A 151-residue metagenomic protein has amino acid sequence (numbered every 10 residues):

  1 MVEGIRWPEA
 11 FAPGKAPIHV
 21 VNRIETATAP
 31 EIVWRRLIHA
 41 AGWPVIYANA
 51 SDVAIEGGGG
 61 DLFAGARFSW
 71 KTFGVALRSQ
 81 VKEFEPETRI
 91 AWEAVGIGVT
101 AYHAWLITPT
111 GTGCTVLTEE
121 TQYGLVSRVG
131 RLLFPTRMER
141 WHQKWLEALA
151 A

Functional and structural regions predicted by a protein language model:
M1-G57: Hydrophobic ligand-binding cavity/cleft-lining segments
E3, E25, V45, A54-Y102 (+2 more regions): Glycine-rich portal/gate segments that line the openings of hydrophobic small-molecule binding cavities
G14, E93-K144, L149: Beta-strand/loop substructures that line and gate deep hydrophobic ligand-binding cavities in soluble
P30, G74, E139-H142: A structural signal for well-ordered alpha-helical scaffolds and beta->alpha junctions
V33, G58-G59, H142-W145: Short alpha-helical linear motifs
A41, A76, G124: Short alpha-helical
A50, T88, Y123: Residue-level detector of flexible, active-site-proximal loop/helix-junction positions within diverse enzyme catalytic
